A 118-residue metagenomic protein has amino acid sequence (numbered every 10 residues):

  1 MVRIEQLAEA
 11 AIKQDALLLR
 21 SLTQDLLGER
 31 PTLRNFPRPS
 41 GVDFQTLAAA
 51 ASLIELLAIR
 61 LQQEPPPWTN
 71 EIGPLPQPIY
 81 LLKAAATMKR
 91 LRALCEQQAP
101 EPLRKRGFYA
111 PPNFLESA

Functional and structural regions predicted by a protein language model:
M1-P74: Charged, helix-prone or intrinsically disordered regulatory segments positioned adjacent to compact structured domains
E64-A118: Charge-dense, extended regions
